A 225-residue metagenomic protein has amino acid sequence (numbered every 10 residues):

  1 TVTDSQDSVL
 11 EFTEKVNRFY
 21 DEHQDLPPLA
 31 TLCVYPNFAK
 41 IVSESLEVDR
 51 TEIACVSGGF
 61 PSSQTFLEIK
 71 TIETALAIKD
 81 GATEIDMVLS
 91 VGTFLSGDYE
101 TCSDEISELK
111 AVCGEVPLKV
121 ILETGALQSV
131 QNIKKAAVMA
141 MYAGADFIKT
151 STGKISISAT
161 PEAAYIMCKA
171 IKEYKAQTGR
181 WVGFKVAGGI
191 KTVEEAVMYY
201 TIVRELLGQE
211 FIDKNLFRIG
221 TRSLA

Functional and structural regions predicted by a protein language model:
V2-P27, N37-F184, K191-R222: Alpha/beta enzyme core
L32-V34: Short, hydrophobic beta-strand segments that form beta-sheet elements in well-ordered domains
